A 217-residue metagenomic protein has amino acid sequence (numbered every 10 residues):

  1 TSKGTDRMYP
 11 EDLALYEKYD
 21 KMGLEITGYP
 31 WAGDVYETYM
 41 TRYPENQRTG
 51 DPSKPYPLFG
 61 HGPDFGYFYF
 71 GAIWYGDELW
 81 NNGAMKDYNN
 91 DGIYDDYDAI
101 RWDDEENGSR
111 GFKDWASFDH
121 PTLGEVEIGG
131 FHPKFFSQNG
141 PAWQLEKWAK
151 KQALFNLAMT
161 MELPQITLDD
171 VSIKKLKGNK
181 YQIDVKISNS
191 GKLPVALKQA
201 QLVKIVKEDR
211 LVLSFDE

Functional and structural regions predicted by a protein language model:
T1-L176, Y181-Q182, K186-G191, D216-E217: Metallocarboxypeptidase
I187-L202: Short amphipathic, basic-aromatic surface patches that mediate peripheral association with negatively charged
A200-E217: Extended low-complexity, serine/threonine- and proline-enriched intrinsically disordered segments
